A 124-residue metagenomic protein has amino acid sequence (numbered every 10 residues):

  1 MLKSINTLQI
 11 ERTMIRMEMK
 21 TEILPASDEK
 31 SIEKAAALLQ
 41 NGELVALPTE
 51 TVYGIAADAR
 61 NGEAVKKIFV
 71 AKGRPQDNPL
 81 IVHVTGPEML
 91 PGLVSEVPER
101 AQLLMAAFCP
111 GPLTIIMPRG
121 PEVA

Functional and structural regions predicted by a protein language model:
M1-R16: N-terminal amphipathic/basic-hydrophobic helices that include classical n-h-c signal peptides and signal-anchor
I15-A124: Active-site-adjacent structural elements in enzyme catalytic cores
